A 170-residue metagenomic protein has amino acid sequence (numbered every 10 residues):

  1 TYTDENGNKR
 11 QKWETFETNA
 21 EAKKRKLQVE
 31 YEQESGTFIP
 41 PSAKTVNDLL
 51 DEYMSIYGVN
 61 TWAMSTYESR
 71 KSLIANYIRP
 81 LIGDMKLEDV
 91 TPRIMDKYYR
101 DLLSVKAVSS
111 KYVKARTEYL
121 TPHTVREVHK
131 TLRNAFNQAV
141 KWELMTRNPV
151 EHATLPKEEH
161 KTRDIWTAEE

Functional and structural regions predicted by a protein language model:
T1-A43: Short, surface-exposed polybasic/aromatic micro-patch for ligand or macromolecular engagement
K12-E14, S42, M54-P149, H160-T162: N-terminal core-binding DNA-recognition domain of tyrosine site-specific recombinases/integrases
T18, K157-T162, T167-E170: Short, intrinsically disordered, charge-balanced linker/junction segments flanking boundaries in proteins
K23, N47, V125-H129: Amphipathic alpha-helical transducer elements in NTP-driven molecular machines
D48, S72-L73, E169: A generic alpha-helix surface/boundary motif
H152-A153: Minor-groove-contacting beta-hairpin "wing" of winged helix-turn-helix DNA-binding domains
